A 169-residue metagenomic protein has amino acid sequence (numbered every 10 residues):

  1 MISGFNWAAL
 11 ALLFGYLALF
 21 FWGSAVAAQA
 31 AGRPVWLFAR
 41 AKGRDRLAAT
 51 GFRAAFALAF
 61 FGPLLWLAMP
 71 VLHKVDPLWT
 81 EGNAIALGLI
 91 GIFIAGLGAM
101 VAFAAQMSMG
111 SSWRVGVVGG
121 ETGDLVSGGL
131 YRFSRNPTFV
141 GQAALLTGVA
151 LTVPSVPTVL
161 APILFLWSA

Functional and structural regions predicted by a protein language model:
M1-G120, D124, G141, L145-A169: Membrane-anchoring alpha-helices and their flanking helix-loop junctions
V126-S134: A short amphipathic helical element positioned immediately N-terminal to and/or at the very start of a transmembrane
N136-V140: Hydrophobic alpha-helical transmembrane bundles that constitute the permease/transmembrane domains of multi-pass
